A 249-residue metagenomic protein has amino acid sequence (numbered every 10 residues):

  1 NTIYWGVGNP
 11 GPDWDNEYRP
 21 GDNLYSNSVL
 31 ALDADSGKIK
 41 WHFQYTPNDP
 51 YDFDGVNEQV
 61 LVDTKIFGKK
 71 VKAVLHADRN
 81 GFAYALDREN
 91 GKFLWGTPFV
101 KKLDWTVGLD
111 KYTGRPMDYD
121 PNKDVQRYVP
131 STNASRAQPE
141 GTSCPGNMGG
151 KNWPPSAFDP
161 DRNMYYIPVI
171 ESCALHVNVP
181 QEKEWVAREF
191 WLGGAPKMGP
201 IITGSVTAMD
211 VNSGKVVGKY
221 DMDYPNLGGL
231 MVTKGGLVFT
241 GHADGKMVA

Functional and structural regions predicted by a protein language model:
N1, K70-K72, D161-N163, G235-G236: Short coil/turn segments that connect the beta-strands within blades of beta-propeller domains
W5, H76, I167, F239-T240: Residue position within the beta-strands of beta-propeller blades
V7-N9, V169-E171, Y224: Short, small-residue-rich loop/turn micro-motifs
N9-W14, S135-G141, N147-N152: Flexible glycine/proline-enriched surface loops and loop-helix/loop-strand junctions
N16-G55, V62-K70, F82-T142, S172-L227 (+1 more regions): Extracytoplasmic/lumenal domain signature
K69-K70, G81, G149-P155: Short alpha-helical segments and helix-capping/turn motifs at coil-helix boundaries
P155-A157, G229: Short, surface-exposed charged micro-motifs
A157-P160, M164-Y165, V169, A174: Catalytic cores of secreted or luminal carbohydrate-active enzymes
